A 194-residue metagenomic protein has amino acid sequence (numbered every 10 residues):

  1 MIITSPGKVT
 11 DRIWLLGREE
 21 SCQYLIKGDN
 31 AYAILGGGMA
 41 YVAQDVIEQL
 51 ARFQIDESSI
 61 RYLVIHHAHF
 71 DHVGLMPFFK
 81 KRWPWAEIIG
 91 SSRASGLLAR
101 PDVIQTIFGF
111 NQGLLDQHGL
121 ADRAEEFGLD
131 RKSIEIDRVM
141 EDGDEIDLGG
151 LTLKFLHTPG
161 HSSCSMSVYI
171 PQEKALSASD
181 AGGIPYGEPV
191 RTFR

Functional and structural regions predicted by a protein language model:
I2-F53, S167-A181: Conserved beta-strand hairpin/beta-sheet module of binuclear metal-dependent hydrolase folds, prominently
I13, Y41-A43, A51-E141, E145: Active-site HxH/HxHxD metal-binding segment of metal-dependent hydrolases
L16-R18, M140, P159-S162: A short catalytic or substrate-binding loop motif that flags glycine-/basic-rich loops and adjacent residues that bind
Q23, R61, F79, E87 (+2 more regions): A structural signal for the main folded, soluble domain(s) of proteins
G28, A99-V103, P189-V190: Short aromatic-enriched loop/helix-cap "lid" or pocket-rim segments at secondary-structure transitions that line
D29-Y32, D56-R61, G149: Short, surface-exposed connector motifs at secondary-structure boundaries
L35-G38, I60-H67, I89-S91, H157-G160 (+1 more regions): Active-site neighborhood of phospho(di)ester-bond hydrolases with catalytic His/Asp-centered motifs
M39-Y41, T152-R194: Metallo-beta-lactamase
